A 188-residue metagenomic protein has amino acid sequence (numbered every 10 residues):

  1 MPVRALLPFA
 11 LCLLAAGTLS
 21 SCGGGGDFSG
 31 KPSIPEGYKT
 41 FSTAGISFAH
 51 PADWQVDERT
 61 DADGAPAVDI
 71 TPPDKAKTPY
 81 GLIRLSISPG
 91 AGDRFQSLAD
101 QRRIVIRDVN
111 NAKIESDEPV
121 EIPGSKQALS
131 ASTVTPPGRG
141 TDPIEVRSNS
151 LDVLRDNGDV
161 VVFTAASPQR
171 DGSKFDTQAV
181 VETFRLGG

Functional and structural regions predicted by a protein language model:
M1-P72, T164-G188: N-terminal targeting sequences that direct proteins away from the cytosol to non-cytosolic compartments
A44-F48, A76-G81, D142, N157-D159: Short acidic/polar mixed-charge low-complexity motifs
F48, Q127-L129, V161: Short, isolated positions in well-ordered beta-strands
D53, A76-T78, S125, V153-V160: Short, solvent-exposed coil/turn segments at beta-strand boundaries
I70-A99: A short acidic-to-branched-hydrophobic micro-motif
I83, G158-S167: Short, well-ordered beta-strand elements
S86-D93, D117, R139, A166-D171: Second-shell loop/turn segments in exported
A99-L154, Q178: Signature of long, low-cysteine stretches enriched in small and polar/charged residues
